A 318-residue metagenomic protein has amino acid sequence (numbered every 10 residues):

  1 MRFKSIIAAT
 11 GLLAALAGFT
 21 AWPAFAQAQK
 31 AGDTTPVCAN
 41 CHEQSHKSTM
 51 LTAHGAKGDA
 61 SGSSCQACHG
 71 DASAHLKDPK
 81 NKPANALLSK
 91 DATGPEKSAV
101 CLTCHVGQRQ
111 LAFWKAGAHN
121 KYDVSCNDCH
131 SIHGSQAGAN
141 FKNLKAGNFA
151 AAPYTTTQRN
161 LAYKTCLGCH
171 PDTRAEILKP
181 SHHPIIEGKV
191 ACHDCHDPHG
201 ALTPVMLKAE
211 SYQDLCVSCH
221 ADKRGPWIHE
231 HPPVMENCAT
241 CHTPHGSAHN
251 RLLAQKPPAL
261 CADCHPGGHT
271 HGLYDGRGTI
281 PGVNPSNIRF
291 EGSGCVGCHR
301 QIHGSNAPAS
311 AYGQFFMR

Functional and structural regions predicted by a protein language model:
F3, G18-R318: Short sequence/structural segments immediately N-terminal
A9-A21: Bacterial N-terminal signal peptides
